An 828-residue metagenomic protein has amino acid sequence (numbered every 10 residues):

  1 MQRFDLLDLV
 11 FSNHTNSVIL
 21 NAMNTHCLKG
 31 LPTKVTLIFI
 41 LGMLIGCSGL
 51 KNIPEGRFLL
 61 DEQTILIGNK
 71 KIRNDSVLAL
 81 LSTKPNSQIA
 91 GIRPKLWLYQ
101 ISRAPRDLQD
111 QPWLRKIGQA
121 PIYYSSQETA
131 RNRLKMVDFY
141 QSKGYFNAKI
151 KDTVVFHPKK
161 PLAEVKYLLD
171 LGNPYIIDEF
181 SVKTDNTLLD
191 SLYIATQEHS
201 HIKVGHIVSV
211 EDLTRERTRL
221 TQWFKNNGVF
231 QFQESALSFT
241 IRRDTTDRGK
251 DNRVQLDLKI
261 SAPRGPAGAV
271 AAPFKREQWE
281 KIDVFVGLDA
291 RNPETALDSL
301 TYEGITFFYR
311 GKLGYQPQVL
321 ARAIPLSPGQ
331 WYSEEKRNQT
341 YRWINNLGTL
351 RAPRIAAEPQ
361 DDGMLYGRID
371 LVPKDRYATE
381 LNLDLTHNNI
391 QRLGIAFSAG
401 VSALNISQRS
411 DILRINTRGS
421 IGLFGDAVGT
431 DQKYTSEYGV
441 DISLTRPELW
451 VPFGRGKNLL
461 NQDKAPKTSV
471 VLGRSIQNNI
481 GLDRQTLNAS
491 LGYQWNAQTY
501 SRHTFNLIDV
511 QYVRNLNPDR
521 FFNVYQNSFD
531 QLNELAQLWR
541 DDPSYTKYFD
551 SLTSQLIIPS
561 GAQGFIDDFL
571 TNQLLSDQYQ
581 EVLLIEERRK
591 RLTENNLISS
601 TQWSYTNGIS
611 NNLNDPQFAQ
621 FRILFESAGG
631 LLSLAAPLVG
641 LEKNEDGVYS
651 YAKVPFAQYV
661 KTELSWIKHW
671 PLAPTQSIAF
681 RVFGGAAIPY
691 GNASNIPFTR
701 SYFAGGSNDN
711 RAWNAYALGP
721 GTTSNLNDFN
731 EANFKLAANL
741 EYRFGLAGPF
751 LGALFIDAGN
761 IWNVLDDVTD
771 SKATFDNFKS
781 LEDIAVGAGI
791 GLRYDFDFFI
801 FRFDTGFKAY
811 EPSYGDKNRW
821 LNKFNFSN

Functional and structural regions predicted by a protein language model:
M1-L60, S126, F139, W223 (+1 more regions): Bacterial Sec-dependent N-terminal signal peptides
S48-N346, K457-L460: Interaction-mediating elements
S125-Q127, S209-E211, T386-N388, A427-D431 (+6 more regions): Outer-membrane beta-barrel domain signature
Y145, V229, R376, Q408-S410 (+6 more regions): Strand-connecting loop/turn motifs
L192, L313, S333-N614, R711-A712 (+4 more regions): Gram-negative/organellar outer-membrane beta-barrel architecture
L381, L413-T417, V470-L472, F621-F625 (+5 more regions): Membrane-embedded beta-strand positions of outer-membrane beta-barrel proteins
T386-I390, N506-V513, P518-F744, F755-A758 (+2 more regions): C-terminal outer-membrane beta-barrel translocator/porin domains of Gram-negative envelope proteins and their
A704-S707, V768-N828: C-terminal beta-signal and terminal closure region of outer-membrane beta-barrel proteins
